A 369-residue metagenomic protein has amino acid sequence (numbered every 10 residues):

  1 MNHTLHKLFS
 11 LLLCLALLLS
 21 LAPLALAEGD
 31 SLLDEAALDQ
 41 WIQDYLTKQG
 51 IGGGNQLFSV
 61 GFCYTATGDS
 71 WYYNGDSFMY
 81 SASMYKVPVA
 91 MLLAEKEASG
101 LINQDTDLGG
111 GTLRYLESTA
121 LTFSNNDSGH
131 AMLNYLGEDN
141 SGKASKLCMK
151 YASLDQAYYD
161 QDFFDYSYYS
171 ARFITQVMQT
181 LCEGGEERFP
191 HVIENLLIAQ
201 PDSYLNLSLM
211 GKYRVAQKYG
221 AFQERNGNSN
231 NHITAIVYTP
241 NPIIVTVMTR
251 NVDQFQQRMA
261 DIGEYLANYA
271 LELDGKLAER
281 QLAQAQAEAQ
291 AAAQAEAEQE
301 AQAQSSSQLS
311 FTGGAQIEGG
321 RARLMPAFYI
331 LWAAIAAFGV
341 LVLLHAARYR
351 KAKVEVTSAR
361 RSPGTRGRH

Functional and structural regions predicted by a protein language model:
M1-L12: Bacterial N-terminal signal peptides that target proteins for export
L11-S20: Bacterial N-terminal signal peptides
A27-E28, G129-E186: Mid-domain, small-residue-enriched loop/turn segments at the edges of structured enzyme/sensor domains
E28-L57, S70, F78, C182-P201 (+2 more regions): Structured C-terminal helix/loop/strand segments within mature extracytoplasmic catalytic/sensor domains
G68, F78-I102, L108, A120 (+1 more regions): Active-site SXXK
E95-R114, R188-V192, E318-G319: Short, well-structured active-site flanking segments
L101-F123, K143-D155: Active-site helix/loop module of the DD-peptidase/beta-lactamase fold, centered on the serine-lysine SxxK catalytic
Y166-N226: A conserved catalytic-loop motif detector
